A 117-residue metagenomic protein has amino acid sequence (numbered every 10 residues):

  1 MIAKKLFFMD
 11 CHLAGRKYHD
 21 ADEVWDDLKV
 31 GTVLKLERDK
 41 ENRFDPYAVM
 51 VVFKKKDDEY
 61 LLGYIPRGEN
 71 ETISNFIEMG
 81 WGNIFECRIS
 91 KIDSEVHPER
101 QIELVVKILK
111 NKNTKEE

Functional and structural regions predicted by a protein language model:
M1-E117: Conserved active-site motif detector
